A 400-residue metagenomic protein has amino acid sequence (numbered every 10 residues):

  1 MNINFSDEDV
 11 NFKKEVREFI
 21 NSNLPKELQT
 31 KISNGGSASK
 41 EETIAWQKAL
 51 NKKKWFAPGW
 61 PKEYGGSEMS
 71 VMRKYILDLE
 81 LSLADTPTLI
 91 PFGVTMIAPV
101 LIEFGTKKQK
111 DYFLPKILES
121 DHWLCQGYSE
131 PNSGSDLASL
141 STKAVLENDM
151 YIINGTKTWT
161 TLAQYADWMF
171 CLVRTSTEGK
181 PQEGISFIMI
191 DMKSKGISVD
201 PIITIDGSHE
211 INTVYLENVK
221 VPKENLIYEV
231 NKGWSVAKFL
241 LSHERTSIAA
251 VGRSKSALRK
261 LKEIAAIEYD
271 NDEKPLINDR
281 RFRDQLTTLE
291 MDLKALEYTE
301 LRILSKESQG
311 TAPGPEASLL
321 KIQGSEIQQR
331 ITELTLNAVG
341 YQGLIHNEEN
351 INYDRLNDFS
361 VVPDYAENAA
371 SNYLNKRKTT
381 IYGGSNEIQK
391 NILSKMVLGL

Functional and structural regions predicted by a protein language model:
N4, I197-L296, T379, K395: Glycine-rich beta->alpha junctions and the first turn(s) of the following alpha-helix
L24, M72, I76-L77, M96 (+3 more regions): Glycine-rich phosphate/cofactor-binding loops in nucleotide/flavin-utilizing enzymes
L28-S37, D270-E273, K294-N357: C-terminal helix-coil-helix/basic helical segment that borders enzyme active sites and/or dimer interfaces and provides
I44, N51-D111, P115-D121, L162-W168 (+5 more regions): Internal helix-loop-helix
S120-Y128, C171-L172: A short, Trp-centered hydrophobic/proline-enriched beta-strand micro-motif
T142-V145: A structural signal for short hydrophobic beta-strand segments in well-ordered beta-sheet cores
D149-M150, N154-D200: A short core secondary-structure module
T158-A163, I205-D206, K378-G383: Glycine-rich phosphate/pyrophosphate-binding beta-alpha loops
